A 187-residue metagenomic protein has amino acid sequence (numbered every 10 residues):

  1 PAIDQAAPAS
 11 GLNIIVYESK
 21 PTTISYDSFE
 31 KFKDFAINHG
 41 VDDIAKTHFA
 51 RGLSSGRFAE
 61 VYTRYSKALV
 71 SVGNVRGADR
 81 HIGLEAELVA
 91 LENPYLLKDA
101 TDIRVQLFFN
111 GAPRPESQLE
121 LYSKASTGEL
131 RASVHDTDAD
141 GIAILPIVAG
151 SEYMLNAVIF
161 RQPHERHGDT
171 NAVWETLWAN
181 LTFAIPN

Functional and structural regions predicted by a protein language model:
P1, T137-S151: Glycine-centered loop-to-beta-strand initiation motif
P1-G11: A surface-exposed beta-strand-loop module
S10-L12, A100, G150-E152: Extracellular Ig-like/FN3 beta-sandwich strand-entry sites
L12-P21, N156-V158: Internal, hydrophobic beta-strand segments that form the core of beta-sheet-rich folds
S19-S28, R161-H167: Short acidic/polar inter-strand loop motif in beta-rich domains
H39-I103, F108-P115, A125-G128, E165-N187: Beta-strand-rich domain onsets/edges
P115-S117, Y153: Short beta-strand/loop motifs in extracellular/secreted proteins, especially within beta-sandwich accessory domains
Q118-V134: Short amphipathic beta-strand segments in non-cytosolic proteins
